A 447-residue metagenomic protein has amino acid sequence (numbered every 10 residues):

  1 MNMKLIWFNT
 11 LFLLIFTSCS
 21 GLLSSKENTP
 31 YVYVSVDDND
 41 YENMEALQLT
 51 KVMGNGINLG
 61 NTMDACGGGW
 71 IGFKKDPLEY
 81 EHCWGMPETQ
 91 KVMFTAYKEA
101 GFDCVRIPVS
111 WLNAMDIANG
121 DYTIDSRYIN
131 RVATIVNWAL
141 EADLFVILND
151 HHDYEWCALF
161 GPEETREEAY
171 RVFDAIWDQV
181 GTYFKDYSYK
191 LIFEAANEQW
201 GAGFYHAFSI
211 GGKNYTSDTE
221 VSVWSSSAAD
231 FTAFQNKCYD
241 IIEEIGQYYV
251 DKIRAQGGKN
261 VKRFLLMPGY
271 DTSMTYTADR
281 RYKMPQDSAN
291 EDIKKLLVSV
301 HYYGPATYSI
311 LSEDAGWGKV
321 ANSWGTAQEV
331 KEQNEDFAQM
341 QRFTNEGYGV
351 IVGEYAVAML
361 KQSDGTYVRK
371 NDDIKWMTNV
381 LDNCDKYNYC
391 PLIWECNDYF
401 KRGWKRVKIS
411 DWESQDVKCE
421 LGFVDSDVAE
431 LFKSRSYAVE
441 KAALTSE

Functional and structural regions predicted by a protein language model:
T17-S18: C-terminal motif of bacterial Sec signal peptides marking the signal peptidase cleavage site
S25-C104: N-terminal carbohydrate-binding accessory modules
D37, W84-V105, M115, G120-H152 (+2 more regions): An active-site-proximal structural segment forming one wall of the substrate-binding cleft that immediately precedes
L59-T89, I117-I124, T165, T307-E332: Acidic/histidine-rich helix-loop elements that form or flank divalent-metal/phosphate-binding sites at the catalytic
G69-L78, W111-N130, D153-A169, G201-E220 (+3 more regions): Surface-exposed, active-site-proximal loop segments in enzymatic domains
E88-S110, D336-T344, N383, Y387-C390: Catalytic domains of carbohydrate-active enzymes, especially glycoside hydrolases
Y170-E329, E335-A358, K386-Y389: Active-site region of glycoside hydrolase catalytic domains
Q362-E447: Aromatic-rich peripheral "rim/lid" segments of glycoside hydrolase catalytic domains that contact and position glycan
